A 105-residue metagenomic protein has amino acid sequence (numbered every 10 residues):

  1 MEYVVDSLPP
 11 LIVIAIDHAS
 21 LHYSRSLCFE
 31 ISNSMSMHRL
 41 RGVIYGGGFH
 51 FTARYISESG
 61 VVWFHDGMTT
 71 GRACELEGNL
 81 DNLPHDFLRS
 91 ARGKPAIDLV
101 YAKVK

Functional and structural regions predicted by a protein language model:
M1, M35-M37, M68: Detector for methionine-enriched segments
M1-N33: Core regions of eukaryotic protease modules
S20-T52: A surface-exposed beta-alpha-beta supersecondary segment
R39-K105: Conserved catalytic-core surface of thiol
